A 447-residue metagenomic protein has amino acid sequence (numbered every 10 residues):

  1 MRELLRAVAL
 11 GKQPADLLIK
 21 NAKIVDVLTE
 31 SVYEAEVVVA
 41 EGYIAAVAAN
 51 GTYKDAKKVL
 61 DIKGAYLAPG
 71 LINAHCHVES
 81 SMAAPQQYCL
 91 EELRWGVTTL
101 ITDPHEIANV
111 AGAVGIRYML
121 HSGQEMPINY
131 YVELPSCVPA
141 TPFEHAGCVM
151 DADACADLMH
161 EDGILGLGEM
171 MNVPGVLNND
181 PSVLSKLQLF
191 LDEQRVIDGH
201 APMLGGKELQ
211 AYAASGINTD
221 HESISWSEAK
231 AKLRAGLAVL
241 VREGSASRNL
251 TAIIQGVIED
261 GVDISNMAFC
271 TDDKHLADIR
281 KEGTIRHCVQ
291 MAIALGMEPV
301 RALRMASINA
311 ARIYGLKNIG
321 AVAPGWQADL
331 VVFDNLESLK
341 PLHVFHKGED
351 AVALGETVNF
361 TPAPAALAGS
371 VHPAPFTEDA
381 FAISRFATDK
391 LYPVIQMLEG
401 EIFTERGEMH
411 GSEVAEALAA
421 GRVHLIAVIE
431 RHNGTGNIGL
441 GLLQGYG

Functional and structural regions predicted by a protein language model:
M1-A35, V39-E41, A45, L93-W95 (+2 more regions): Active-site microenvironment of metallo-dependent hydrolases
L5-V8, C89-V196, E259-V262: Divalent-metal coordination cores built from histidine and acidic residues
Q13-A15, K54-K57, I62-K63, L67-P69 (+10 more regions): Short coil/turn connectors at secondary-structure junctions
Q13-K20, E41, T52-T102: Replace "His-x-His-based motif
A22, G42, G64, H75 (+8 more regions): Divalent metal-coordination and catalytic microenvironments
A65-H75, S136-P139, L204-K207: N-terminal small/glycine-rich loop or linker at the start of catalytic domains across soluble metabolic enzymes
N73-A84, P139-A152, S215-N218: Active-site mouth loops of central-metabolism enzymes
G166-A306, A311-A321, L330, D334-N335 (+4 more regions): Active-site core of metal-dependent hydrolases
